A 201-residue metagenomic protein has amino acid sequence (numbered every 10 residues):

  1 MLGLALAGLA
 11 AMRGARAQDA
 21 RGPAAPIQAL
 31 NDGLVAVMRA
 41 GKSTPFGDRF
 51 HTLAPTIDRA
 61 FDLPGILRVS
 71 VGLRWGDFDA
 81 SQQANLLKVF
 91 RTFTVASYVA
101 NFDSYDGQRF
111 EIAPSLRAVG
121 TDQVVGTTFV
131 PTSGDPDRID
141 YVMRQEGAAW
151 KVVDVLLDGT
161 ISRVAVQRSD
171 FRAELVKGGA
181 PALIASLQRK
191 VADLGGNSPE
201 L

Functional and structural regions predicted by a protein language model:
M1-A17: N-terminal export signals
A20-Y98: Early exported N-terminus immediately downstream of N-terminal targeting peptides
R39, V99-D103, V155: Charged/polar positions within long, soluble alpha-helices
W75, T92-F93, R117-A118, P131-T132 (+1 more regions): Solvent-exposed loop/turn segments at secondary-structure junctions within structured extracellular/periplasmic domains
V95-D137, L187-L201: Surface-exposed, charged secondary-structure patches
R138-V166: Short beta-strand edge/turn micro-motifs at domain boundaries
L156-L201: Low-complexity, intrinsically disordered terminal/linker segments enriched in charged and Gly/Pro repeats
